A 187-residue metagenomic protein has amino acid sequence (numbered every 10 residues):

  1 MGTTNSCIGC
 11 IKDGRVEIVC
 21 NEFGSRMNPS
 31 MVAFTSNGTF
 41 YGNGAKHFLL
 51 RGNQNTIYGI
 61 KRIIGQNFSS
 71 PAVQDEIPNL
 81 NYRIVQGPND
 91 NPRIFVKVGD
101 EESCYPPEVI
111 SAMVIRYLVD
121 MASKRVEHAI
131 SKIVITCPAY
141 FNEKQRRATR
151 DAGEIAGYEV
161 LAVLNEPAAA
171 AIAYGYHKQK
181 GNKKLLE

Functional and structural regions predicted by a protein language model:
M1-P29, F34-E187: N-terminal phosphate-binding loop and flanking beta/alpha elements of the actin-like ATPase fold
